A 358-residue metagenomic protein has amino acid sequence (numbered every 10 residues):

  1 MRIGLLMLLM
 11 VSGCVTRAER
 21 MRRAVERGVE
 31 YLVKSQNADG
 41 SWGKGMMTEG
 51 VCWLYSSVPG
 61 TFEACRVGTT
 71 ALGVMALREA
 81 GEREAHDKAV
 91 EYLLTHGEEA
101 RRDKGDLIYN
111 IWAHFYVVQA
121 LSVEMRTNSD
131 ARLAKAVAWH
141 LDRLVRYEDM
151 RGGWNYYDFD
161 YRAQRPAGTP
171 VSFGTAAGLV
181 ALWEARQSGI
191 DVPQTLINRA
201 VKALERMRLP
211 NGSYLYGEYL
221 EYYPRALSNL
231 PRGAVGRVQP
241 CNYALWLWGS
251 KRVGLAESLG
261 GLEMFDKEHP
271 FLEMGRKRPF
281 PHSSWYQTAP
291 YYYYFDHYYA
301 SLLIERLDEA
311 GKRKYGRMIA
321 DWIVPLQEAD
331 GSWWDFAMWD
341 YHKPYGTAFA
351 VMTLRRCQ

Functional and structural regions predicted by a protein language model:
M1-M7: Sec-dependent signal peptide recognition, specifically the positively charged N-region followed immediately by
S12-Q358: Preference for long, amphipathic alpha-helical scaffolds in soluble/luminal domains and all-alpha bundles
